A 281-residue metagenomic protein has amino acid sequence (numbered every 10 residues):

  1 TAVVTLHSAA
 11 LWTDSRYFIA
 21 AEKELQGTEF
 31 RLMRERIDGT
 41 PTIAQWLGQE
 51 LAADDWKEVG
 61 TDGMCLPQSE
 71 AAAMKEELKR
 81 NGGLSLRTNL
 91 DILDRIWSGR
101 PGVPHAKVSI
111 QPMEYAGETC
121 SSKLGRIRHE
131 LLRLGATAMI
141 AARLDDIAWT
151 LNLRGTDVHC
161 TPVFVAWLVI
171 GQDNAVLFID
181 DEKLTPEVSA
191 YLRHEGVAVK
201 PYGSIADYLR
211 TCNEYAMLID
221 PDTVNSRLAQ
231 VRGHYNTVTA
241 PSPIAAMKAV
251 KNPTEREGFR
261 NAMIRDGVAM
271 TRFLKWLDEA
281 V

Functional and structural regions predicted by a protein language model:
T1-A280: A composition/biophysics-driven feature that prefers long, compositionally simple stretches
